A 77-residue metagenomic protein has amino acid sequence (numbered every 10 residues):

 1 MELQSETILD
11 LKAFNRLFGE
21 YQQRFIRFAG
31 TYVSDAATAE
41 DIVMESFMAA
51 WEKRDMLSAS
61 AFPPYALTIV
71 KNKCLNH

Functional and structural regions predicted by a protein language model:
M1, T38-A39: Compositionally biased, low-hydrophobicity segments enriched in charged and small polar residues
M1-R24, T31: N-terminal module of bacterial RNA polymerase sigma factors
T7, F25, A29, A39-A50 (+1 more regions): Short, small-hydrophobic-rich alpha-helical interface motif
A13-R16, R24, F28, T38 (+1 more regions): Amphipathic alpha-helical recognition patches that constitute DNA-binding helices
M44-W51, S60-N76: Σ70-family region 2.3-2.4 aromatic/basic alpha-helix that recognizes the −10 promoter and nucleates DNA melting
D55-M56: Conserved micro-motifs of the catalytic ATP-binding
